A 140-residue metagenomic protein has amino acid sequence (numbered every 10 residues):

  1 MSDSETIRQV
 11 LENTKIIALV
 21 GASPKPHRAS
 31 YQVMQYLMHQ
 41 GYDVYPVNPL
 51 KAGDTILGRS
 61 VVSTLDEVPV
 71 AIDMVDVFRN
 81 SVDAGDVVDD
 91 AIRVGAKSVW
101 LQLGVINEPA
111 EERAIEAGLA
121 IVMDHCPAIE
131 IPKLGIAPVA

Functional and structural regions predicted by a protein language model:
M1-T14: Short N-terminal or domain-adjacent regulatory/targeting segments
I17-A18: Conserved beta-strand elements of the Class I
K25-R28, Q35-T55: NAD(P)-binding Rossmann-fold cofactor-contacting core
Q40-Y42, V94-V99, A117-L119: A short helix->loop->beta-strand "cap" motif at the edges of active sites that frequently abuts
K51-G58, V70, E111-R113: Short loop/helix-cap segments at secondary-structure boundaries that form the rim of catalytic
R59-T64: Conserved SAM-binding strand-loop segment of SAM-dependent methyltransferases
L65-V105: Mid-chain, well-packed structural core segment of small domains
L103-E130, A137: Rossmann-fold NAD(P)-binding glycine/threonine-rich loop
